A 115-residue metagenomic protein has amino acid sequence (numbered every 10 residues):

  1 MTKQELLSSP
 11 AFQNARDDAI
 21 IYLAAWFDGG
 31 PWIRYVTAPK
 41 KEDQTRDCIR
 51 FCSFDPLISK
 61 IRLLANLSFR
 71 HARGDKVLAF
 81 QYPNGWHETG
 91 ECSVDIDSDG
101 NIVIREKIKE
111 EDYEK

Functional and structural regions predicted by a protein language model:
M1-F12, L57-L64: DNA replication sliding-clamp ring fold and its partner-interaction surfaces
D17-K115: Detector for the mature cores of small, proteolytically processed and post-translationally modified peptide effectors
